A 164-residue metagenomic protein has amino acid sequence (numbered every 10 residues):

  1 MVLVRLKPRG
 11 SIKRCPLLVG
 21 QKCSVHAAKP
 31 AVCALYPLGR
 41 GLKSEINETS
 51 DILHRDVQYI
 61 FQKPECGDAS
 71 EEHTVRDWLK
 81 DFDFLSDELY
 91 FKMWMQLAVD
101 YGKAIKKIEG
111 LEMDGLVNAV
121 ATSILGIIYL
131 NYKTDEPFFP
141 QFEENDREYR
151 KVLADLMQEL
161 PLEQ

Functional and structural regions predicted by a protein language model:
M1-Q164: Short loop/turn segments that flank or connect secondary-structure elements
